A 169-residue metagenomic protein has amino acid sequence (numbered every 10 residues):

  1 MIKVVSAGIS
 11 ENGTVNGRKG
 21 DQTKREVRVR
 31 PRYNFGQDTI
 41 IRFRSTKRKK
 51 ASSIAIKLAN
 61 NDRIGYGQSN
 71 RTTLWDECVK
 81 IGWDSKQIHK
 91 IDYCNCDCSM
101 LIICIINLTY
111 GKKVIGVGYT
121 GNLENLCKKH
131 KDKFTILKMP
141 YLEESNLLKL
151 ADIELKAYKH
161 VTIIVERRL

Functional and structural regions predicted by a protein language model:
M1-I115, A157-H160: N-terminal capping segments
D97, Y119, E143-E144: Helix N-cap and loop-to-helix transition residues
I103, D152-I153, Y158-L169: Catalytic nucleophile-His microenvironment captured as a short glycine-rich beta-strand/loop that brackets
G111-T135, E166: Short, basic/aromatic beta-hairpin or loop at an interaction surface
K133-E144: Short alpha-helix capping/helix-loop boundary micro-motifs
S145, L150-D152: Loop/turn positions that initiate beta-strands
